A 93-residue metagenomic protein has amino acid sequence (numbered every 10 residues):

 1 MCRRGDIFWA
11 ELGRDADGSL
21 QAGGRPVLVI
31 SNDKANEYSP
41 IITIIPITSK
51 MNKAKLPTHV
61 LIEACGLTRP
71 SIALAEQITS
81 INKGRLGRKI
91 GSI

Functional and structural regions predicted by a protein language model:
M1-I93: Conserved functional hotspots at enzyme active or ligand-binding sites that engage polyanionic ligands
